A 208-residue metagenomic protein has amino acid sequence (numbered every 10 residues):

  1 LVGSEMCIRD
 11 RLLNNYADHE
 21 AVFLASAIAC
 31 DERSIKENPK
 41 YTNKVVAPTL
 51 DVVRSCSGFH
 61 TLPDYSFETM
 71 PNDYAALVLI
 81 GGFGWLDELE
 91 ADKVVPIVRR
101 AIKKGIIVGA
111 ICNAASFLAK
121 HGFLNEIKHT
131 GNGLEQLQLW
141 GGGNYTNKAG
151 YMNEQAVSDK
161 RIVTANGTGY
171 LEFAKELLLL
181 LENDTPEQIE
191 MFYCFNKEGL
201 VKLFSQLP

Functional and structural regions predicted by a protein language model:
L1-C7: Short, small-residue-biased leader/transition segments that mark boundaries at the very start of proteins
R9-A17, V22-F23, C30-T49, F59 (+3 more regions): Active-site-adjacent pocket-lining segments in enzyme domains
C56: A short, charged, and often flexible helix/loop element on the N-terminal side of the glycosyltransferase catalytic
